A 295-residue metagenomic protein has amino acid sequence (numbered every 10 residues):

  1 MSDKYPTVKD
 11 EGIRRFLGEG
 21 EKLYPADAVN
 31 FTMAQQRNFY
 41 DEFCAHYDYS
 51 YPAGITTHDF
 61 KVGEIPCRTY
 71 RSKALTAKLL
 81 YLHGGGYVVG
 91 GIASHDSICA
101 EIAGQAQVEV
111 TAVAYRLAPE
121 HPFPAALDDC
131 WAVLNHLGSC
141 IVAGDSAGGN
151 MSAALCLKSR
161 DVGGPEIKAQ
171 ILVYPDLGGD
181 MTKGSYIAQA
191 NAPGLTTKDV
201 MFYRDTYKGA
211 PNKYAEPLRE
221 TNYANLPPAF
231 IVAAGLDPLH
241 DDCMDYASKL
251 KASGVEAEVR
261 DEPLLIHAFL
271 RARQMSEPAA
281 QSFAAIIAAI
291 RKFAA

Functional and structural regions predicted by a protein language model:
M1-Y70, A295: A glycine/proline-hinged amphipathic helix-loop "lid/cap" segment that gates access to hydrophobic ligand pockets
P66-A77, L218-Y223: Short beta-strand-to-loop junctions in surface cap/lid or active-site-entrance loops
T76-G85: Short beta-strand element of the alpha/beta-hydrolase
G91-I92, I98, T111-C140, R273-A279: Catalytic nucleophile-loop/oxyanion-hole region of alpha/beta-hydrolase and closely related hydrolase-like folds
G144, G148, S152: Gly/Ala-rich beta-loop-alpha elbow adjacent to hydrolase catalytic centers
L157-A210: Hydrolase active-site cap/lid region
I231-A233: Short beta-strand/loop motif that positions the catalytic acidic residue of the alpha/beta-hydrolase fold
S276-A295: Catalytic active-site module of serine/aspartate enzymes centered on a nucleophile-bearing elbow/loop
